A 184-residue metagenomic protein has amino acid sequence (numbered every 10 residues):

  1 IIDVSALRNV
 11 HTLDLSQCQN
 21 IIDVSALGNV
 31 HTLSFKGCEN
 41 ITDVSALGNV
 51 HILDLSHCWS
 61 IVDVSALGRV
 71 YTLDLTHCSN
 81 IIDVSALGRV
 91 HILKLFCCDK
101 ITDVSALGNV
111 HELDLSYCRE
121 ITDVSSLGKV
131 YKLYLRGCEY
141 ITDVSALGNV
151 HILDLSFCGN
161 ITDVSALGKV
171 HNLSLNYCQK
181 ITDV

Functional and structural regions predicted by a protein language model:
I1, N9-I21, N29-I41, N49-I61 (+6 more regions): Concave beta-strand-loop units of leucine-rich repeat
A26, A46, A86, A106 (+2 more regions): A short acidic, amphipathic alpha-helical/loop segment
